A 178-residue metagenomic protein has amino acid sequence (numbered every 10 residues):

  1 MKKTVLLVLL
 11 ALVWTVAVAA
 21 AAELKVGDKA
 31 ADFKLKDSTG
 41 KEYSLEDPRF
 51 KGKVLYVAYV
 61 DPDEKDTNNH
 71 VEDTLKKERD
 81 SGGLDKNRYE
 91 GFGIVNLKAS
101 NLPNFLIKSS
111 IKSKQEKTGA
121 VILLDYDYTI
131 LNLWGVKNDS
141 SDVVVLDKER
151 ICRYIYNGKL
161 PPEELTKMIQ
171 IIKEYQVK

Functional and structural regions predicted by a protein language model:
M1-T4: Positively charged n-region of N-terminal signal peptides that target proteins for export
L7-A17: Bacterial N-terminal signal peptides
A21-L45, D66-V71: N-terminal "domain-start" segment that seeds a small globular fold
L45-V71: Short active-site neighborhood of thiol/selenol oxidoreductases, capturing the structured segment around
D61-K114: Structural microenvironment flanking redox-active thiols in thiol-disulfide oxidoreductases
E90-I94, F105-D139: Short, internal strand/loop/helix patches that form the active-site neighborhood or redox-interaction surface
D139-K178: Thiol-/selenol-based redox modules, centered on thioredoxin-like and closely related oxidoreductase domains
